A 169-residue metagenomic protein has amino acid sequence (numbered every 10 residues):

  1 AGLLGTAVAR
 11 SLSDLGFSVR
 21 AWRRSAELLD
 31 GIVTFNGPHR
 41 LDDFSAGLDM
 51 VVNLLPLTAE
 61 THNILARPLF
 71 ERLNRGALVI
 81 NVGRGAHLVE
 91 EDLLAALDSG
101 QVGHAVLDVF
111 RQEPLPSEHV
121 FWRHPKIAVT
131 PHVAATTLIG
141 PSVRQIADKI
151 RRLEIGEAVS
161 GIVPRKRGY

Functional and structural regions predicted by a protein language model:
A1: Conserved glycine-rich cofactor-binding loop
L4: Hydrophobic/small residue at the entry helix of a nucleotide-binding pocket
V8, L12, L73: Aromatic pocket-lining residues of Rossmann-like dinucleotide-binding sites
S13-G31: NAD(P)-binding Rossmann-fold cofactor-contacting core
S25-V120: Rossmann-like adenosine-cofactor binding region
E113-Y169: C-terminal helix-to-coil terminal segments
